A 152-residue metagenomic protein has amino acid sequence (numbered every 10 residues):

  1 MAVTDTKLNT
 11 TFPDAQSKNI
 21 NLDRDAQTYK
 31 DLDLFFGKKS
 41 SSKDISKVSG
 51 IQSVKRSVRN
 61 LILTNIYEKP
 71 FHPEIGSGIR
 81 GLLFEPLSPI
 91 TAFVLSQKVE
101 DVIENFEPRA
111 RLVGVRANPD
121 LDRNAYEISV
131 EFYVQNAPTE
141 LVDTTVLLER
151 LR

Functional and structural regions predicted by a protein language model:
M1-Q97, D101, V113, N118-R152: Immediate N-terminus of the mature polypeptide
E104-L112: Short secondary-structure junctions
